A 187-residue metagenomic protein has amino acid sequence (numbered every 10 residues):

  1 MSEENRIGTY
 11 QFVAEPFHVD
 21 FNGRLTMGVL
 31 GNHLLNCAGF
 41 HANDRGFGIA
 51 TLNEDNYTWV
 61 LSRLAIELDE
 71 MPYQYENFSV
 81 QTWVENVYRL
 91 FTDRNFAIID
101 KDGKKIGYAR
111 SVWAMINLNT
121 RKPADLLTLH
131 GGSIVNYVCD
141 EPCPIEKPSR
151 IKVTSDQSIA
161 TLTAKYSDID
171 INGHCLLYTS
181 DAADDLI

Functional and structural regions predicted by a protein language model:
M1-N77: Hydrophobic, proline/glycine-rich low-complexity stretches
E3-Y10, A65-S149, T154: HotDog/MaoC-like acyl-thioester-processing domains
E4-P16, T154-S167: Short amphipathic
R24-G28, A42, N56-T58, D102-S111 (+2 more regions): Short N-terminal helix-initiation segments at or just after the protein's N-terminus
M27-L30, D125-G132, L176-L177: Short intrinsically disordered coil segments
Y178, A182-I187: Single conserved hydrophobic/aromatic residue that forms the stacking wall/gate of nucleotide- or nucleobase-binding
